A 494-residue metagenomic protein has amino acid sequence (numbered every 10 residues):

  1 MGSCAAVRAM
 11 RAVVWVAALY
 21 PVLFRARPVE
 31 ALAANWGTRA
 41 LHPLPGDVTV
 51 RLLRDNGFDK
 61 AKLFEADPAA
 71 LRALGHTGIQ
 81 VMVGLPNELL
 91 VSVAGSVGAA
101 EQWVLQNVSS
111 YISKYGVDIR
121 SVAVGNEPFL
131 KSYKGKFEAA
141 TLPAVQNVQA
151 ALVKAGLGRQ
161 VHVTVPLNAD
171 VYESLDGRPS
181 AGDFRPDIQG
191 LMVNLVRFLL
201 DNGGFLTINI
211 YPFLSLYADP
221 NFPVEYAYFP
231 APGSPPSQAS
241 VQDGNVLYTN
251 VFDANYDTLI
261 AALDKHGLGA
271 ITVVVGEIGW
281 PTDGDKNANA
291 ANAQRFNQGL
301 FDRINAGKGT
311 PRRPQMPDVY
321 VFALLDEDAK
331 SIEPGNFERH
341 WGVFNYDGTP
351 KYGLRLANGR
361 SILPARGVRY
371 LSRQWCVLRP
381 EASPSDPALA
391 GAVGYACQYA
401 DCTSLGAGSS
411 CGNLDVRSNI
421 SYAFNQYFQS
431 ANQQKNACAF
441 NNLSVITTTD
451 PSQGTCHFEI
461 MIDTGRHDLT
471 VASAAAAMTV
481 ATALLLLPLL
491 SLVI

Functional and structural regions predicted by a protein language model:
G2-K62, Y370: Boundary/entry segment of secreted carbohydrate-active catalytic domains
L32-W36, D59-L63, V81-L85, R120-V124 (+4 more regions): Hydrophobic faces of well-ordered beta-strands that scaffold small-molecule active sites in alpha/beta enzyme cores
G37-L52, G98-I112, Q189-V193, R303 (+1 more regions): Short, acidic/polar
A40-L44, D59-R72, L89-A100, L130-K131 (+5 more regions): Acidic-and-aromatic substrate-binding clefts and catalytic sites of carbohydrate-active enzymes
V50, Q146-A150, L157-V165, Y172 (+7 more regions): Substrate-binding and catalytic surfaces of secreted/luminal carbohydrate-active proteins
L52-L53, A73-L74, Y111-K114, L199 (+1 more regions): Generic structural signal for hydrophobic
A70-V171, G177-D187, V275: Substrate-binding cleft of extracellular glycoside hydrolase catalytic domains
T470-I494: Cleavable C-terminal sorting propeptides in eukaryotic secreted/cell-surface proteins
